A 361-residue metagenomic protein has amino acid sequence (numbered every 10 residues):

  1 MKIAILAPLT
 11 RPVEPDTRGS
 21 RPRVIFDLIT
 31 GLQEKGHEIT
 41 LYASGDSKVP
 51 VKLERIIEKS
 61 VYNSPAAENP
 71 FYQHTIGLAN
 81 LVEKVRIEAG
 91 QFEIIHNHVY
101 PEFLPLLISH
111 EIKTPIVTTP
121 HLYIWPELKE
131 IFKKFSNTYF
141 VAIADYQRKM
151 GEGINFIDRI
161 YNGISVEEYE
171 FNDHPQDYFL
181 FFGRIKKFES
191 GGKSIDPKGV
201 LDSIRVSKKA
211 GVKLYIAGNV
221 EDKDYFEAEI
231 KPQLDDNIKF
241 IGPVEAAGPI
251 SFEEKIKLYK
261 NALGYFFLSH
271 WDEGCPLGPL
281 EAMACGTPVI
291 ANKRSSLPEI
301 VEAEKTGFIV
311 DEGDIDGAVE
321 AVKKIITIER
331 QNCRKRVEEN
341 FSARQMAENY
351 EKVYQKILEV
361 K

Functional and structural regions predicted by a protein language model:
M1-K361: Catalytic cores of nucleotide-sugar-dependent glycosyltransferases that transfer UDP/GDP/TDP-activated
